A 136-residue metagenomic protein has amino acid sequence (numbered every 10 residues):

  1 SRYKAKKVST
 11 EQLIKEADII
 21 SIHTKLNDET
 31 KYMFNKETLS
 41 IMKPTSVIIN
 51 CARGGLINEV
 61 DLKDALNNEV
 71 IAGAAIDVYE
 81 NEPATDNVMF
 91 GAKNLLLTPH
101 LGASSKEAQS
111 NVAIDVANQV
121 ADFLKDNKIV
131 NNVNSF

Functional and structural regions predicted by a protein language model:
S1-P44: Rossmann-like dinucleotide/phosphate-binding beta-alpha-beta segment
T45-F136: Rossmann-like dinucleotide-binding domain for NAD(H)/NADP(H)
